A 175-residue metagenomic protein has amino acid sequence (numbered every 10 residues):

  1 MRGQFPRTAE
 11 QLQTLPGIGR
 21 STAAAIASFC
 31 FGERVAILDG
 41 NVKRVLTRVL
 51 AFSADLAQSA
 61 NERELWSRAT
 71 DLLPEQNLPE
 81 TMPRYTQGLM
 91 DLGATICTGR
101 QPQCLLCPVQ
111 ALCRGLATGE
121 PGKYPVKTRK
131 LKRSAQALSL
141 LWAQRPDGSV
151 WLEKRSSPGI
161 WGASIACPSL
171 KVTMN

Functional and structural regions predicted by a protein language model:
M1-L105, V109-G122: Catalytic cores of DNA base-excision repair glycosylases
D91-N175: Intrinsically disordered, low-complexity, charged terminal extensions of DNA damage-control enzymes
